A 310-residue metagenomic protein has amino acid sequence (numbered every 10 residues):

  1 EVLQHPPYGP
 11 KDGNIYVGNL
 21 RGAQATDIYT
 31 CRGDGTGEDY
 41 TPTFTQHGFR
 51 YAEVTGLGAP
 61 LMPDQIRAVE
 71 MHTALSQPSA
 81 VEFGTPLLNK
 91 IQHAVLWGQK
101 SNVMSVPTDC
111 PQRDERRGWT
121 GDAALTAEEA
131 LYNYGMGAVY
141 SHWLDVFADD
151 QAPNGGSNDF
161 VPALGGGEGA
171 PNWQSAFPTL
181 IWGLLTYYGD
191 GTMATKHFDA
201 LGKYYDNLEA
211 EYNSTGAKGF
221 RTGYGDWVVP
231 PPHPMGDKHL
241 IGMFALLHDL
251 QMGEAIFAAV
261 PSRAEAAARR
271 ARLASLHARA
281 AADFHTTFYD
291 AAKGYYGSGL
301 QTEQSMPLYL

Functional and structural regions predicted by a protein language model:
E1-Q112, G121-D122, A138-S141, N158-A163 (+4 more regions): Extracellular/oxidizing-compartment recognition motifs
E1-V2, T41, A52-T55, T120-D150 (+2 more regions): Alpha-helical support elements that line or immediately flank enzyme active sites and cofactor-binding pockets
P10-G18, G22-I28, G33, M104-C110 (+3 more regions): The feature captures the catalytic groove of carbohydrate-active enzymes
Y40-T41, D114-E115, G294-Y296: Generic recognition of flexible, low-complexity loop/linker segments
L57-Q65, T85-L88, L131-D145, Q151-N154 (+3 more regions): Structural helix-adjacent loops and short alpha-helical linkers that scaffold large soluble proteins
L96, K100-M104, D145-A148, W182 (+1 more regions): Amphipathic, well-packed alpha-helical segments that form the structural scaffold of globular domains
